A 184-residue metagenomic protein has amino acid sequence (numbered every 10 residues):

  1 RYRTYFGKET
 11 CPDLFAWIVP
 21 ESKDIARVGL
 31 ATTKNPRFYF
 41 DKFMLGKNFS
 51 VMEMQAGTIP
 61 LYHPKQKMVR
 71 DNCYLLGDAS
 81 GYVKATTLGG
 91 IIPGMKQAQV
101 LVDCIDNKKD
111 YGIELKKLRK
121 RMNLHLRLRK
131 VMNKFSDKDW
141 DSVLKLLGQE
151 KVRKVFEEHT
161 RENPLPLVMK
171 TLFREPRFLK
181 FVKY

Functional and structural regions predicted by a protein language model:
R1-F40, K65: Conserved FAD-binding catalytic core of PHBH/FMO-like flavoproteins
R1-T10, A56-K67, C104-D110, K117 (+1 more regions): Phosphate-binding glycine-rich loops and adjacent basic patches that engage nucleotide phosphates, nucleic-acid
Y5, F15-W17, Y74, D110-E114: Aromatic side chains
P12, L88, I92-M95, M122 (+2 more regions): Electropositive phosphate-/nucleotide-binding environments in soluble metabolic enzymes
K34-V102, D110: FAD/FMN-dependent oxidoreductases across multiple families
D103-Y184: C-terminal helical "tail/cap" subdomain of flavin- and related membrane-associated enzymes
